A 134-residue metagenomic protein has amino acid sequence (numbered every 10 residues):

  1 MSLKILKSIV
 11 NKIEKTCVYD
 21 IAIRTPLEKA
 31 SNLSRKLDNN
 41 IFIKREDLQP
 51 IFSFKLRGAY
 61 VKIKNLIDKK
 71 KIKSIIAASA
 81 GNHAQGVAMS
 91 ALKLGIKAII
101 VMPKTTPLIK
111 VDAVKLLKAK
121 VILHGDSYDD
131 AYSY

Functional and structural regions predicted by a protein language model:
M1-Y134: PLP-dependent amino-acid enzyme catalytic core
